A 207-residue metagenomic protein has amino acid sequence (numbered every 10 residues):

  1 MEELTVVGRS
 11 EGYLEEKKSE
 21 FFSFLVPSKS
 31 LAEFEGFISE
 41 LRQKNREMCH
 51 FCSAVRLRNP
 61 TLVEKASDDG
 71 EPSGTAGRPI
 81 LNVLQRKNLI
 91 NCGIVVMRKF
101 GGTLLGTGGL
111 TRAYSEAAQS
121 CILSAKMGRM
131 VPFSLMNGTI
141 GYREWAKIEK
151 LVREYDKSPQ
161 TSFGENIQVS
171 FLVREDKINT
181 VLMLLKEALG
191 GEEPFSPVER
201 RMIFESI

Functional and structural regions predicted by a protein language model:
M1-G74, P194-S206: C-terminal regulatory domains involved in ligand/effector binding and gene-expression control
L14-S19, R129-M130, T161-F163: Short, flexible turn/loop "capping" segments at secondary-structure junctions
K44-M48, Y155-Q160, K186-P194: A common structural junction motif
A76-S124: Active-site beta-strand/loop microenvironment that shapes enzyme catalytic pockets
A117-I122, R129, L189-I207: Terminal alpha-helical anchor/extension segments at protein ends
K126-Y142, V169: Short glycine-/aliphatic-rich beta-strand segments at the starts of folded cytosolic domains
T139-K157, L184: Short amphipathic alpha-helix segments
F171, I178-T180: Terminal, non-globular segments
